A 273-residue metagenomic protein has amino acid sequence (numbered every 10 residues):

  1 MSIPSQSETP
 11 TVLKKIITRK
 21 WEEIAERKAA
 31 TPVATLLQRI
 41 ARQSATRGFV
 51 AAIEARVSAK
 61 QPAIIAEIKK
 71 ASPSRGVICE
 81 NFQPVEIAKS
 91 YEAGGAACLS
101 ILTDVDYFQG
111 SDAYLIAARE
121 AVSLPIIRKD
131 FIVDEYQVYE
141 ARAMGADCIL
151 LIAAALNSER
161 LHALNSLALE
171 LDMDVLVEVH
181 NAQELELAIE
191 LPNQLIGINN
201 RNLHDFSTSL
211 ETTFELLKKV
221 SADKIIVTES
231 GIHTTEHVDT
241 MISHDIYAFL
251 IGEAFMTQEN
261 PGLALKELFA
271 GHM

Functional and structural regions predicted by a protein language model:
S2-C79: An N-cap/entry alpha-helix motif that binds or orients negatively charged groups
R19, E67-A71, D104, F131 (+5 more regions): Active-site beta-loop-alpha junctions enriched in small/polar residues
W21, G95-A96, A146, N193 (+1 more regions): A structural motif
P62-A63, I68, R75-L176, A182-A188 (+1 more regions): N-terminal active-site wall of soluble small-molecule enzyme domains
V133-M144, H180-L191, T228, I232-I251 (+1 more regions): Catalytic cores of alpha/beta
E140-R160, I198-F206, I246-L265: Glycine-rich phosphate-binding active-site loops on the catalytic face of alpha/beta enzymes
L195-I251: Catalytic-face loop-and-helix region of soluble metabolic enzyme cores
E215-K219, I242, T257-M273: C-terminal helical cap(s) of enzyme catalytic domains, especially alpha/beta-barrels
